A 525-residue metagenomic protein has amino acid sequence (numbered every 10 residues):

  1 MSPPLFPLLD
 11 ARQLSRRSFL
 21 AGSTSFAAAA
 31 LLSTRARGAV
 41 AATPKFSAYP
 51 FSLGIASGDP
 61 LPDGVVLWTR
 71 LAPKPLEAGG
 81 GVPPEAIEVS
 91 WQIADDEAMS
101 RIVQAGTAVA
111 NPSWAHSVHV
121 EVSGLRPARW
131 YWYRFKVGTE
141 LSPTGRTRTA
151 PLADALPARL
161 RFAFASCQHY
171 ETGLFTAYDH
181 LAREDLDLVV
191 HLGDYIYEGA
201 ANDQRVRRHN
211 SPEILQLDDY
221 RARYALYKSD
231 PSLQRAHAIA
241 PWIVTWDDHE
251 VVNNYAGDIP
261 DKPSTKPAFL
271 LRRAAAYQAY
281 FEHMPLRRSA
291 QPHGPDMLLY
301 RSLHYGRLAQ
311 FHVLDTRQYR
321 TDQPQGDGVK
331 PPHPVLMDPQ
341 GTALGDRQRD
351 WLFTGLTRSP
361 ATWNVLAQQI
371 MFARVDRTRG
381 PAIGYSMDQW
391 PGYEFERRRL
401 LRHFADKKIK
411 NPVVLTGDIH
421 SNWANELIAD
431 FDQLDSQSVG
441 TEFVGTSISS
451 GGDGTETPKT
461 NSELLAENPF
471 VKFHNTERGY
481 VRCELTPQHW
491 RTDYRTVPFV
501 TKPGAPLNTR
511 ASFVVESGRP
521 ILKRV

Functional and structural regions predicted by a protein language model:
S2-L32, G38-V525: Metal-dependent phosphoester/phosphodiester hydrolase catalytic core
